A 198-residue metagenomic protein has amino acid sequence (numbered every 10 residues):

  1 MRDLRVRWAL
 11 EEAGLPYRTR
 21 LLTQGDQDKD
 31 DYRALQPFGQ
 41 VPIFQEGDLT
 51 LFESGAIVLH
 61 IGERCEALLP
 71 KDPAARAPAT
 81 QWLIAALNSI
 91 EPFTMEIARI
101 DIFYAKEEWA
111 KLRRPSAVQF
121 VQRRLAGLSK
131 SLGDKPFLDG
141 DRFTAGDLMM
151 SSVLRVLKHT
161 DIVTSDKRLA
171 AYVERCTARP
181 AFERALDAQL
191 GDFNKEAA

Functional and structural regions predicted by a protein language model:
M1-P115, S129: GST-like domain detector, emphasizing the conserved glutathione-binding G-site in the N-terminal thioredoxin-like
R5, D28-D31, R124, R168 (+2 more regions): Hydrophobic alpha-helical segments typical of transmembrane helices and their membrane-interface/capping positions
T23, A145, Q189-L190: Short, solvent-exposed turn/loop segments enriched in Gly/Ser/Thr/Pro and often Arg
D28-K29, C176, K195-E196: Short Asp/Glu-rich motifs
G62, V153-L154, L186: Active-site-flanking alpha-helical
S89-P180: GST-like fold's C-terminal all-alpha helical module
F182-A198: Terminal-tail/helix-coil boundary detector
